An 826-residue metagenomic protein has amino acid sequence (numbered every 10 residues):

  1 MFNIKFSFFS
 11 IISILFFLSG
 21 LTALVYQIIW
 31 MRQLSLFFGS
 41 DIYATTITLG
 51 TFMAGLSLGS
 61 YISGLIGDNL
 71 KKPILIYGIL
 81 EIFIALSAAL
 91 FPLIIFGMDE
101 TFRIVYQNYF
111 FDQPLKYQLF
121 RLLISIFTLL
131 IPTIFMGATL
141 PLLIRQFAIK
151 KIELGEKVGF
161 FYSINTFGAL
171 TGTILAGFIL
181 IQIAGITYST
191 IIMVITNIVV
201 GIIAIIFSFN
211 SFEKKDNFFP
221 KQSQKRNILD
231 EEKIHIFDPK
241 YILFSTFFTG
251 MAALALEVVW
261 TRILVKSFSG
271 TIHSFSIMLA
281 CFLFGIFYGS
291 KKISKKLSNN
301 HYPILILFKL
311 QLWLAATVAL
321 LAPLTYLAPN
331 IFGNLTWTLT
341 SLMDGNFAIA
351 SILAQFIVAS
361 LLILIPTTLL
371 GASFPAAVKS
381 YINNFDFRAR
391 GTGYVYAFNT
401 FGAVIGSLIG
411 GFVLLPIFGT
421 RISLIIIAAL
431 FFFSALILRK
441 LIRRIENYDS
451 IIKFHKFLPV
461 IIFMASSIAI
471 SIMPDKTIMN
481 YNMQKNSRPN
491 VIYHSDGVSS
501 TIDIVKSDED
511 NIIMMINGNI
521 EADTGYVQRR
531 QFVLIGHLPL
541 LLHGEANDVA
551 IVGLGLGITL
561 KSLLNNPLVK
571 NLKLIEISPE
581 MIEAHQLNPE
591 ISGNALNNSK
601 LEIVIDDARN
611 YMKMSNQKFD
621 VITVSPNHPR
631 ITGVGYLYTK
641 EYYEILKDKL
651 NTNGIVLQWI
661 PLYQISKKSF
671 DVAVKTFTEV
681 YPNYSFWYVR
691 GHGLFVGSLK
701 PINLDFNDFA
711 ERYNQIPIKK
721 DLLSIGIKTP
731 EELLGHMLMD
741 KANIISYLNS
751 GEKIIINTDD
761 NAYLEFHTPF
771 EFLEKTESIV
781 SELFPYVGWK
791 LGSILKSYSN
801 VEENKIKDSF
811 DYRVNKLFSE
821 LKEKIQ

Functional and structural regions predicted by a protein language model:
M1-E711, T768-K775, W789-K796: Alpha-helical transmembrane segments of multi-pass membrane proteins
Y396-N399, D811-I825: Alpha-helical tetratricopeptide repeat
F706-F818: SAM/dcSAM-binding transferase cores
